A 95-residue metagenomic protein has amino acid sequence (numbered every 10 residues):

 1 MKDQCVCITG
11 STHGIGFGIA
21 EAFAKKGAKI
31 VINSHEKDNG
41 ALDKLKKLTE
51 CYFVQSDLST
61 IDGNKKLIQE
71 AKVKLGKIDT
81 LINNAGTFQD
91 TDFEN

Functional and structural regions predicted by a protein language model:
M1-C7: Flexible N-terminal pre-Rossmann segment of NAD(P)-dependent oxidoreductases
C5, T12-G14: Conserved glycine-rich cofactor-binding loop
T9, I78-A85: Rossmann-fold scaffold of SDR-type NAD(P)-dependent oxidoreductases
G14, G18, F88: NAD(P)H-binding Rossmann-fold N-terminus in SDR/SDR-like oxidoreductases, specifically the glycine-rich beta1-alpha1
F23: Aromatic pocket-lining residues of Rossmann-like dinucleotide-binding sites
K26-L42: Conserved glycine-rich Rossmann-like NAD(P)H-binding loop of the short-chain dehydrogenase/reductase
S56-L67: The beta1-alpha1 cofactor-binding region of Rossmann-like NAD(H)/NADP(H)-dependent oxidoreductases
K65, F88-N95: Conserved mid-core segment of classical short-chain dehydrogenase/reductases
